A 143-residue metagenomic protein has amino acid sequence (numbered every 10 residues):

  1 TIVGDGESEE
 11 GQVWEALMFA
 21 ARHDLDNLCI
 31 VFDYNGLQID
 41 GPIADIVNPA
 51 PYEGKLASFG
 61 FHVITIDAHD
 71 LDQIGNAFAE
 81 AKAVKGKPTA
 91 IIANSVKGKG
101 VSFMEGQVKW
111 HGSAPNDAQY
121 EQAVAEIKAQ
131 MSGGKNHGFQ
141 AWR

Functional and structural regions predicted by a protein language model:
T1-R143: Glycine-rich ThDP/TPP pyrophosphate-binding loop and its adjacent helix/strand module within ThDP-dependent enzymes
